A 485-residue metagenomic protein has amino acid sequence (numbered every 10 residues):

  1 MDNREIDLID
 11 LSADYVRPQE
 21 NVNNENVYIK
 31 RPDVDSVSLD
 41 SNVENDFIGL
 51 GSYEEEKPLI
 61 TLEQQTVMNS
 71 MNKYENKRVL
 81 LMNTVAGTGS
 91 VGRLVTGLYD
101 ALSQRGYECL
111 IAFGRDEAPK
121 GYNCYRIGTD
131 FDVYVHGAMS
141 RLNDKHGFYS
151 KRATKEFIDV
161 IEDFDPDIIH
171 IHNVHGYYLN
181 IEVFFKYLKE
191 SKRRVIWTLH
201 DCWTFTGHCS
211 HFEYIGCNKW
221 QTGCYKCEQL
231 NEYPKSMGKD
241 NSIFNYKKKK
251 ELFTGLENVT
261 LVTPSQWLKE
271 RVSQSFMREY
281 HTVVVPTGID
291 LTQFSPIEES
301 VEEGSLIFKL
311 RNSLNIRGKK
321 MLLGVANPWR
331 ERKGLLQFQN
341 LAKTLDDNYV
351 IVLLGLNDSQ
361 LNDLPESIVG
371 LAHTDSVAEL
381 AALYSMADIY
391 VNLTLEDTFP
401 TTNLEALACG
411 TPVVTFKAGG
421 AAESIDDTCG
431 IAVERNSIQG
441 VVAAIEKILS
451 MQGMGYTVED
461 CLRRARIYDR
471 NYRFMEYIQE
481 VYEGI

Functional and structural regions predicted by a protein language model:
E190, W203, K219-L261, E270 (+1 more regions): Membrane-proximal helix-turn-helix segments that form the acceptor-binding/catalytic region of lipid-linked
V262, N315-K333, Q339-A342: Conserved donor-binding/catalytic core segment of Leloir-type glycosyltransferases
G355-A381: Nucleotide-activated donor-binding/catalytic signature segment of Leloir-type glycosyltransferases, i.e., the conserved
A382-A387: Short alpha-helical donor nucleotide-sugar binding micro-motif in glycosyltransferases
L395: Aromatic "clamp/platform" in nucleotide-sugar-dependent glycosyltransferases that forms part of the donor/acceptor
P412-T415: Short hydrophobic beta-strand element within catalytic cores of glycosyltransferases and related nucleotide-activated
D427, I431-I438, K447-Q452: Conserved acidic donor-binding segment of nucleotide-sugar-dependent glycosyltransferases
N436, G453-E483: A charged, aromatic-enriched C-terminal amphipathic alpha-helix characteristic of glycosyltransferases across folds
